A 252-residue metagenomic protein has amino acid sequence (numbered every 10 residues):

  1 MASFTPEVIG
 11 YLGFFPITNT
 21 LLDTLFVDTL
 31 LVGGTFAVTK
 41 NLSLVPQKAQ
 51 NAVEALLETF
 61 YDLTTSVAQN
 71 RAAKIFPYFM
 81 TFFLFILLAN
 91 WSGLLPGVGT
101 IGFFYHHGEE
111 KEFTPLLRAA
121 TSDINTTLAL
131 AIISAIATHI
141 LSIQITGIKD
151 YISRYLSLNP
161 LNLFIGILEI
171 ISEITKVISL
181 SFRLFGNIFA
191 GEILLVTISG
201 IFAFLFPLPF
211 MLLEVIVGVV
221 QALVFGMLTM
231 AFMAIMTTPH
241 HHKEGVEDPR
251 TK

Functional and structural regions predicted by a protein language model:
M1-K252: Selective transmembrane helix interface/packing segments
